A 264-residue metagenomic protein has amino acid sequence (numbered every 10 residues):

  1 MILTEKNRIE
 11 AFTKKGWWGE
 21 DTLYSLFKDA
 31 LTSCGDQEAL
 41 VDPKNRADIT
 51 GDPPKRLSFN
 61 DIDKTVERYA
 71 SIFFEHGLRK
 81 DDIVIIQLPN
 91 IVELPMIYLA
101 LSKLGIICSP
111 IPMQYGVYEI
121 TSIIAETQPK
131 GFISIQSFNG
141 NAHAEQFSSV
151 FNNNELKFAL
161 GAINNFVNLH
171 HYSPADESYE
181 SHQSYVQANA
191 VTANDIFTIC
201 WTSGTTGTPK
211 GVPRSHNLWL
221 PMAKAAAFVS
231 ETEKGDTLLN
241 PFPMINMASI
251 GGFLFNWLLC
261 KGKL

Functional and structural regions predicted by a protein language model:
M1-S25, P43: Flexible, non-catalytic linker and terminal segments flanking ANL/adenylate-forming cores
F12-D21, K28, L169-I196: Flexible, low-complexity linker/hinge segments
G19, D36-G77, D82-I91, P95-L99 (+4 more regions): Conserved AMP-binding/adenylate-forming core of the ANL superfamily
G35-E38, Y179-W201, T208, V229-T237: Conserved pre-ATP/AMP-binding loop-to-beta segment of ANL
R56-N60, F197-P221: Conserved AMP-binding A3 loop
A70, P89-S109, M113-V117, A125-G131 (+2 more regions): A short helix-loop-beta submotif of the ANL/AMP-binding
K103-P174: Structural core segment of the AMP-binding/adenylate-forming
L220-T237, M244-L264: Conserved AMP-binding/adenylation subdomain of ANL enzymes
